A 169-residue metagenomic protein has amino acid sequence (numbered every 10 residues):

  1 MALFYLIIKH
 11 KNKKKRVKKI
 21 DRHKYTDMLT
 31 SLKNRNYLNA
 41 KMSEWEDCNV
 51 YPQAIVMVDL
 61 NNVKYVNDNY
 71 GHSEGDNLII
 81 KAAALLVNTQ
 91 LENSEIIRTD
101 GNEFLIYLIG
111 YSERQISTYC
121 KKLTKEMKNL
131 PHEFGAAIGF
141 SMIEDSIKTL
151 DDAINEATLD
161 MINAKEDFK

Functional and structural regions predicted by a protein language model:
M1-R16: Alpha-helical transmembrane signal-anchor helices
K13-D27: Membrane-proximal helical linkers
D21-Y25, N34-A54, N61-V87, I97-I106 (+3 more regions): Conserved long alpha-helical elements within nucleotide-processing catalytic cores of c-di-GMP signaling and class III
N88-N93, Y119-E133: Short catalytic/binding micro-motifs of nucleotide second-messenger systems
I106-Y111, M142-E144: Short beta-strand-to-loop capping motifs
S117-T124, K128, M142-K169: Catalytic-core segments of nucleotide cyclases and related cyclic-nucleotide turnover enzymes
